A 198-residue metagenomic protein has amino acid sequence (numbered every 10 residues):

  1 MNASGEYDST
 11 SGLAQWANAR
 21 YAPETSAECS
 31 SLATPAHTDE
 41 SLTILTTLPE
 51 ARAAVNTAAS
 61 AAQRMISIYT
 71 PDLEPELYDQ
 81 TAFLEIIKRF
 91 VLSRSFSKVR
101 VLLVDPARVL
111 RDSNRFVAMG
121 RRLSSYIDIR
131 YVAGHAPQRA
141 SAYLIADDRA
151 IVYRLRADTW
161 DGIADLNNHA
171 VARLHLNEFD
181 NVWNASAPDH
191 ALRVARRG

Functional and structural regions predicted by a protein language model:
N2-E74: Interdomain hinge/linker segments and adjacent boundary elements that couple functional modules
N2-L32, L155-G198: Signature of lipid phosphatidyltransferase scaffolds
A51-R52, F83, H175: Amphipathic coiled-coil/heptad-repeat helices and related helical stalk/stem segments that mediate oligomerization
A58-L123: Primarily the HKD phosphodiesterase
T70, K98, L103, I127 (+3 more regions): Long, hydrophobic, amphipathic alpha-helical segments used as structural scaffolds
D128-A172: HKD (HxKxxxxD) catalytic microenvironment of the phospholipase D
